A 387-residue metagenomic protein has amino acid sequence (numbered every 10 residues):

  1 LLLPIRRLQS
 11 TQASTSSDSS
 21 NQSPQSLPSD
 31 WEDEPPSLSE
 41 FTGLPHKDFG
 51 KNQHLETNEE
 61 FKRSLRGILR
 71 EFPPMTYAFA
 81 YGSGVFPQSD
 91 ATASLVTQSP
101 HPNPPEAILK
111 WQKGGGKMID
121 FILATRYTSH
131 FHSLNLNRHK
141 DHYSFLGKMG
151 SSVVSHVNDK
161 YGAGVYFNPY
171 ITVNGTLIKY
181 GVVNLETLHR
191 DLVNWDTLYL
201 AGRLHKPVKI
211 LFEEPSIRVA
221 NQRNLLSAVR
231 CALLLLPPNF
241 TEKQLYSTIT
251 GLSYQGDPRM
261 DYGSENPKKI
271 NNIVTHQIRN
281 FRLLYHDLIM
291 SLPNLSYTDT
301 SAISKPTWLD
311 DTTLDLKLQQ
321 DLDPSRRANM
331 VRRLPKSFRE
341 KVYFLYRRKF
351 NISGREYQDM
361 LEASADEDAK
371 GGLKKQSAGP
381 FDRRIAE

Functional and structural regions predicted by a protein language model:
T11-T92: Helical scaffold of the NTase/Pol beta-like nucleotidyltransferase catalytic core
Q88-A93, H132-L136, D257, D261: A short acidic (Asp/Glu
D90-F131: Catalytic metal-binding acidic patch
N135-C231, Y246: Conserved catalytic core of two-metal-ion nucleotidyltransferases
Y199-L288: Hydrophobic, aromatic-enriched interface-forming segments
V274-A328: Small-residue-rich helix-loop
W308-E387: Charge-dense, extended regions
